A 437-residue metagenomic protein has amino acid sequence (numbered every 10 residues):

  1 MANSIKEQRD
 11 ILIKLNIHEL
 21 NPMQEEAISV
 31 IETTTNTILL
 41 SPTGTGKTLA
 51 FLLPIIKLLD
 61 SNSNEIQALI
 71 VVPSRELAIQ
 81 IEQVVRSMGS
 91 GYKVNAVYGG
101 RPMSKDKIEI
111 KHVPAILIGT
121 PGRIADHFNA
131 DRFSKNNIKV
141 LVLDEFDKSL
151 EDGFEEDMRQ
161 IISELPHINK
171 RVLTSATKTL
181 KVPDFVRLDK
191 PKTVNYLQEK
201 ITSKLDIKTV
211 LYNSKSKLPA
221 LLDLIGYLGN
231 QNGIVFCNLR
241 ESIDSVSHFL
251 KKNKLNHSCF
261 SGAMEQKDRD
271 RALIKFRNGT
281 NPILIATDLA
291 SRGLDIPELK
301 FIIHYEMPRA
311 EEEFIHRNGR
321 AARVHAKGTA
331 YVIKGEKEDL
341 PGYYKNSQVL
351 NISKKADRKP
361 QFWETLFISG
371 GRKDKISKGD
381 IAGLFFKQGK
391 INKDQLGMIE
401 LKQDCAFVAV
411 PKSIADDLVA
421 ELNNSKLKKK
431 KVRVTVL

Functional and structural regions predicted by a protein language model:
M1-L40: Conserved pre-motif I regulatory segment
N3, D10, N64-N129, N137-V140 (+2 more regions): Conserved nucleic-acid-binding Ia/Ib motif block in the N-terminal RecA-like helicase ATPase lobe
E25-T37, T48-S63, I79, V84-S87: Walker A/P-loop NTP-binding motif
G100, L180-L224: Interdomain hinge/linker at the junction between the two RecA-like core domains of SF2 helicases
D126, F133-E199, Y344-K345: Post-DEXD/H (motif II) to motif III coupling segment of the RecA-like Helicase ATP-binding lobe
K204-F249, K390: Conserved interdomain hinge at the start of the Helicase C-terminal
R292-M307, T329-V332: A short beta-strand element within the Helicase C-terminal
R309-N351: Conserved segment of the helicase C-terminal RecA-like domain
